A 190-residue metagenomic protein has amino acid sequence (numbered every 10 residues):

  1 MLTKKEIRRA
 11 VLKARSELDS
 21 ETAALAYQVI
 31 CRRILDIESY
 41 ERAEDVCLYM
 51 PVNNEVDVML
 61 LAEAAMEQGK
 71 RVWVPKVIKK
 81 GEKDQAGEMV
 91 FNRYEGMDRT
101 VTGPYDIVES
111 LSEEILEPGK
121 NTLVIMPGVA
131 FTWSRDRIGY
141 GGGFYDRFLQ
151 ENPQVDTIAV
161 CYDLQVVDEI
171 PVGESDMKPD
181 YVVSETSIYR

Functional and structural regions predicted by a protein language model:
M1-K120: N-terminal active-site beta-alpha-beta segment that forms phosphate/nucleotide-binding and substrate-recognition loops
G81-R190: Conserved phosphate- and dinucleotide-binding cores of soluble alpha/beta proteins, encompassing both enzyme active
